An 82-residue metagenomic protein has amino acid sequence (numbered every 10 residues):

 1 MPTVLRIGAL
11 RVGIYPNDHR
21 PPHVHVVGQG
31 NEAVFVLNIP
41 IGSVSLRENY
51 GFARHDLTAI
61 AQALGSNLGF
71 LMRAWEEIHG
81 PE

Functional and structural regions predicted by a protein language model:
M1-P22: Short, charged/polar N-terminal "headpieces" of proteins
L10-P16, V34-V36, A63, M72-I78: Broad hydrophobic/π-residue packing in well-ordered secondary structure
Y15-R54: A short, structured beta-strand/loop element
F52-E82: C-terminal structural segments of small proteins and small subunits
